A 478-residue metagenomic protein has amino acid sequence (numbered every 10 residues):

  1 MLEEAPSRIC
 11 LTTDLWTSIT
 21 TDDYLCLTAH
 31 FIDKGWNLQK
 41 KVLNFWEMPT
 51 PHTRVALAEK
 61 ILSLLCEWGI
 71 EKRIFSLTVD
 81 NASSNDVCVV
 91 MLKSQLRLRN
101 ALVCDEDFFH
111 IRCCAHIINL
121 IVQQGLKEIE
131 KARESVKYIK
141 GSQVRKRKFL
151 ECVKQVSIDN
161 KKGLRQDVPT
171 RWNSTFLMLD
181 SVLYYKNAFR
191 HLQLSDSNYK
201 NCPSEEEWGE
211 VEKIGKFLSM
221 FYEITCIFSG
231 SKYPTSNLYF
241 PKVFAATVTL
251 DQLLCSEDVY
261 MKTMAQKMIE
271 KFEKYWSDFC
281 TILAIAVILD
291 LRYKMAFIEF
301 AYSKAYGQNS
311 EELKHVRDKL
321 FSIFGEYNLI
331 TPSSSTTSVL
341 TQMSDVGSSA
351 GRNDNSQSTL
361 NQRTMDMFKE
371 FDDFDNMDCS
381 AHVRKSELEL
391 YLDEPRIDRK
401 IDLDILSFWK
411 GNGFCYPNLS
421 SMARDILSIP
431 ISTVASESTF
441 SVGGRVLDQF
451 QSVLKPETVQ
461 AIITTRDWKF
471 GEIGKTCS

Functional and structural regions predicted by a protein language model:
M1-S478: Short alpha-helical patches at protein termini and domain edges that function as localization/binding signals
